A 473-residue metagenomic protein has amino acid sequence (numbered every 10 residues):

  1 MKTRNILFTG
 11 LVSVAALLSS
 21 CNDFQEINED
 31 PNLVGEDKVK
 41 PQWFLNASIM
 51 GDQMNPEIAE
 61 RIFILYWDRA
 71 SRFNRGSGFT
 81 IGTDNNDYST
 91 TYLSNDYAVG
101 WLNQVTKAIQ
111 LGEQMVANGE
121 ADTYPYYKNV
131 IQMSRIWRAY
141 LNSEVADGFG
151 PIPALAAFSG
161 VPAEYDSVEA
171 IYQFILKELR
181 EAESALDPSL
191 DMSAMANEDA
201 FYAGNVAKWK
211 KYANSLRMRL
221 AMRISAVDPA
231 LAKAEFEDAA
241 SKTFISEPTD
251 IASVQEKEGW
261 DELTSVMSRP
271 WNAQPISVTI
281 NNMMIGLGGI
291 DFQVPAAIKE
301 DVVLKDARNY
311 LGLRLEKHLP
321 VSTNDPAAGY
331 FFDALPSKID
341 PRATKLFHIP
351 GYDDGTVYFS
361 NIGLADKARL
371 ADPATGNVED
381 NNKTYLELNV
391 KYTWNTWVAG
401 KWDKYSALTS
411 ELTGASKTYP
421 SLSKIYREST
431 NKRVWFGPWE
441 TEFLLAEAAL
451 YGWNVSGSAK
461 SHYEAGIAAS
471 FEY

Functional and structural regions predicted by a protein language model:
M1-E29: Bacterial Sec-dependent N-terminal signal peptides
C21-N74, G119, D354-G355: Membrane-proximal, proline-rich intrinsically disordered regions
S71-S193, E428-R433: Conserved, well-structured interaction surfaces
E144-P153, R223-P229, W453-V455: Short coil/turn linking the two alpha-helices of tandem helical-hairpin repeats
F174-D291: Internal, well-ordered domain-core segments that constitute the primary functional module of diverse proteins
V254-W453: Elongated scaffold/linker segments in the mid-to-C-terminal portions of large proteins
